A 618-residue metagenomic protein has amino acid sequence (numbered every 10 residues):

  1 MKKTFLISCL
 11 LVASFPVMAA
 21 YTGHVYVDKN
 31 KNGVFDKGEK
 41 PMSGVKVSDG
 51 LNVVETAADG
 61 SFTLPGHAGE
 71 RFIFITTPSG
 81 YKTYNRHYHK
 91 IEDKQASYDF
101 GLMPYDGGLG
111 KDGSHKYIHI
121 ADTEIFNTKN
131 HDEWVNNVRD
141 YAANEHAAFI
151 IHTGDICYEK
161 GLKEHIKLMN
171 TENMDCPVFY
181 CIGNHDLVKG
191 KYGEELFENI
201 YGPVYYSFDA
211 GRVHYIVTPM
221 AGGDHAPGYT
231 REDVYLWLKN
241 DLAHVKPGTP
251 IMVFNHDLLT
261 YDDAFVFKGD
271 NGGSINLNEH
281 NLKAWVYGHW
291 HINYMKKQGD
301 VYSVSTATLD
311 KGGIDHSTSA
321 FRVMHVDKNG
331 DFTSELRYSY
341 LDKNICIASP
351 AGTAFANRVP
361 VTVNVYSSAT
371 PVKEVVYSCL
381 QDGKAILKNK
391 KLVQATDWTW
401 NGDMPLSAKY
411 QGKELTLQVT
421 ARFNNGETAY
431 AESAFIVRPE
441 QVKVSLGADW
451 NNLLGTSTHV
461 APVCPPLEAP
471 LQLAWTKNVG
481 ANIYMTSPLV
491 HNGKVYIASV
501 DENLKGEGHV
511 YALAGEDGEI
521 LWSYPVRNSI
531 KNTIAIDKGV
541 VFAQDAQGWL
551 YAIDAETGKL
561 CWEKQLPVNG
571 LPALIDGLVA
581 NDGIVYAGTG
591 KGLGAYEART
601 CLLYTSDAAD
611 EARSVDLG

Functional and structural regions predicted by a protein language model:
Y21, D28-L51, V615-L617: Short, ordered, surface-exposed loop/turn motifs in non-cytosolic proteins
T22, K29, K90-E164: N-terminal active-site segment of His-dependent metallophosphoesterases
F35, L51-S61, P65: Short, acidic Ser/Thr/Gly-rich low-complexity loop/linker segments typical of extracellular and cell-surface proteins
D49, E70-K90: A short, solvent-exposed loop/turn motif at the edges and junctions of modular extracellular/periplasmic domains
P78-G80, K90, M103, L162-P247 (+2 more regions): Extended active-site neighborhood of metal-dependent phosphoesterases/phosphodiesterases
V301-S367, L417-Q418: Binuclear metal-dependent phosphoesterase catalytic core
S445-Q472: Blade/loop signatures of beta-propeller domains
Y604-E611: Conserved small/polar residues in nucleotide/adenosyl-binding loops
